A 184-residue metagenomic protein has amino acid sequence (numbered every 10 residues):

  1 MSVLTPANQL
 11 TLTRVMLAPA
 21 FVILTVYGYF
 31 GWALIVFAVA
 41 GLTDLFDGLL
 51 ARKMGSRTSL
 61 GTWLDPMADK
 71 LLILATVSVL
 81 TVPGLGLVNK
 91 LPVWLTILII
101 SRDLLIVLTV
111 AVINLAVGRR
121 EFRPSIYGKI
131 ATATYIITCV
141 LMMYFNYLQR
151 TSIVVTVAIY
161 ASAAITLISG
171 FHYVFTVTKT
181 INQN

Functional and structural regions predicted by a protein language model:
M1-F46, A131-F145, Q149, I165-N184: Topogenic membrane-insertion module of multi-pass membrane proteins
M1-T11, L49-M67, L115-T132, V177-N184: Interhelical loop and helix-boundary elements at the membrane-water interface of polytopic inner-membrane proteins
T13-A18, P66-L80, I99-V107, A131-V140: Core segments of transmembrane alpha-helices that mediate helix-helix packing or line hydrophobic substrate/ligand
L17-W63, T76-P83, N89-L98, V154-A164: Membrane-embedded alpha-helical segments that form the functional core of polytopic membrane enzymes, especially those
R52, A75, L108, F175: A cross-family signal for key residues in well-ordered alpha-helices that form functional helical elements
G86-L91, V117-E121, Y147: Short, polar/flexible loop-turn hinges at active-site or ligand-entry regions and domain interfaces
I106-L115: Alpha-helical transmembrane segments in multipass membrane proteins, preferentially the mid-helix core
S125, S152-V155: All-alpha amphipathic helical-bundle segments outside canonical DNA-binding/catalytic cores that form hydrophobic
